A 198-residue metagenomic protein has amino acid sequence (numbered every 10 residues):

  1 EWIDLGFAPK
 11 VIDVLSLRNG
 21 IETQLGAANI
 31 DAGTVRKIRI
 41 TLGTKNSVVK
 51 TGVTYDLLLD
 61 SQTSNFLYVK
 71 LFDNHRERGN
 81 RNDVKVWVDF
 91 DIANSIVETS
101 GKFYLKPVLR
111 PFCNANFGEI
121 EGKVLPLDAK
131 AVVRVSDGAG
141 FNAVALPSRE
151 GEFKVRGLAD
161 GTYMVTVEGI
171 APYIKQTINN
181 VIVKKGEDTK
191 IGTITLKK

Functional and structural regions predicted by a protein language model:
E1-I182, G192-K198: A short, solvent-exposed, low-complexity linear motif enriched for acidic/polar residues with Pro/Gly/Ser/Thr
